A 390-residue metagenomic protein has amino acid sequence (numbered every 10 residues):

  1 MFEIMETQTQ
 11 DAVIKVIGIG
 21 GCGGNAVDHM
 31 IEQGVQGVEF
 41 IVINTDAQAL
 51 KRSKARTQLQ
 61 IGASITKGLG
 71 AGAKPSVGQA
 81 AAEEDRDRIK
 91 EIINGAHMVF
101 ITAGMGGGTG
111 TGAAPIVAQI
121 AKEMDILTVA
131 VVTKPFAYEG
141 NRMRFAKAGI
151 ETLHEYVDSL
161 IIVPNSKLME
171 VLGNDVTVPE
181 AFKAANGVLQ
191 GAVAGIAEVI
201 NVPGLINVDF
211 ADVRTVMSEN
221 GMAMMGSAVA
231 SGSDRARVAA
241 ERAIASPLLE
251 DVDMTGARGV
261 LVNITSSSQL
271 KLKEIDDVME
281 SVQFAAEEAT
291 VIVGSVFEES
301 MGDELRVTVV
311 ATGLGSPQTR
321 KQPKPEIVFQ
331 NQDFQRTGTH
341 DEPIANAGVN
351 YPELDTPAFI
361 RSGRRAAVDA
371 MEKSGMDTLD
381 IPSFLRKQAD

Functional and structural regions predicted by a protein language model:
M1-D390: Tubulin/FtsZ superfamily GTPase core signature
